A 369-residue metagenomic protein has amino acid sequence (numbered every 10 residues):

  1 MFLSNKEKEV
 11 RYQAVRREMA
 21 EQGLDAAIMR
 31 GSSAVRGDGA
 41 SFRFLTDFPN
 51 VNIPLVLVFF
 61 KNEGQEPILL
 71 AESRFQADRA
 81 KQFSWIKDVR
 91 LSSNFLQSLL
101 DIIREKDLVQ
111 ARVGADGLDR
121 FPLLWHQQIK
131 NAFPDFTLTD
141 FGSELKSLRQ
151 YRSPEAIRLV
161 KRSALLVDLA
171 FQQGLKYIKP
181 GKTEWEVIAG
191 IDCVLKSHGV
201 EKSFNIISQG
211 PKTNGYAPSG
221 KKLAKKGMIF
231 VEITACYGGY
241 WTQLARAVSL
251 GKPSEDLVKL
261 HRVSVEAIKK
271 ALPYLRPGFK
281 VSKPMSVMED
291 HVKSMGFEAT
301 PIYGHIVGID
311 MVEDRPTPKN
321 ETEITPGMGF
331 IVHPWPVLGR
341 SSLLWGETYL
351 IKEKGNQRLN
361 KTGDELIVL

Functional and structural regions predicted by a protein language model:
M1-L369: Active-site neighborhoods and metal-handling regions in enzymes and metal-associated proteins
